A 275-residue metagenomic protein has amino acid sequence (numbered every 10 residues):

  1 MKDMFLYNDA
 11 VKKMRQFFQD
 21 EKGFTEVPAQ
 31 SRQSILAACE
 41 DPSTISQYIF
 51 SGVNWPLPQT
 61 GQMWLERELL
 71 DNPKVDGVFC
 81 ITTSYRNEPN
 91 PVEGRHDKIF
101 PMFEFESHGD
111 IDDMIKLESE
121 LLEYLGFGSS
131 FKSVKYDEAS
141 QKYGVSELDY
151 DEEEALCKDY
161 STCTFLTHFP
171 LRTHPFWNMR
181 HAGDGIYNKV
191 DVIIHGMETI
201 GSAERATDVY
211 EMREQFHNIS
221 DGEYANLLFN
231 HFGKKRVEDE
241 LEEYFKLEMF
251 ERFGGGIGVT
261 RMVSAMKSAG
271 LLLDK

Functional and structural regions predicted by a protein language model:
M1-T44: TRNA-binding/sensing appendages of the translation machinery
L6-A10, D110-L117: Short amphipathic alpha-helical segments
K22-E26, F127, V145, L271: Short aromatic/hydrophobic-glycine micro-motifs
S43-H108, V134-K275: A translation/RNA-centric and nucleic-acid-associated enzymatic feature enriched in Class II aminoacyl-tRNA synthetases
I115-G126: Short amphipathic C-terminal alpha-helix that caps PH/PH-like domains
L125-S133: Flexible helix-coil linker/hinge segments at domain or subdomain boundaries
